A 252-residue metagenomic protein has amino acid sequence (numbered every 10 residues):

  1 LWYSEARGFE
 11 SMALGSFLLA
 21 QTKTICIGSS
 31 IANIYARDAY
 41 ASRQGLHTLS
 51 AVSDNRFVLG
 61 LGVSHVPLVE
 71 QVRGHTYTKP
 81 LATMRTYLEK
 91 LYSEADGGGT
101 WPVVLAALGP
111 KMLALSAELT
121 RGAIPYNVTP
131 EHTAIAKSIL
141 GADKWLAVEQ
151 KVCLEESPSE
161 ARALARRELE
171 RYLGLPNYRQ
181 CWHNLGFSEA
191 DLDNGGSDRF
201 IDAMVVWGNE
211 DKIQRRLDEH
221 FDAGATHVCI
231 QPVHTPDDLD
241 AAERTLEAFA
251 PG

Functional and structural regions predicted by a protein language model:
L1-G252: Active-site-adjacent structural elements that line small-molecule/cofactor binding pockets in enzymes
